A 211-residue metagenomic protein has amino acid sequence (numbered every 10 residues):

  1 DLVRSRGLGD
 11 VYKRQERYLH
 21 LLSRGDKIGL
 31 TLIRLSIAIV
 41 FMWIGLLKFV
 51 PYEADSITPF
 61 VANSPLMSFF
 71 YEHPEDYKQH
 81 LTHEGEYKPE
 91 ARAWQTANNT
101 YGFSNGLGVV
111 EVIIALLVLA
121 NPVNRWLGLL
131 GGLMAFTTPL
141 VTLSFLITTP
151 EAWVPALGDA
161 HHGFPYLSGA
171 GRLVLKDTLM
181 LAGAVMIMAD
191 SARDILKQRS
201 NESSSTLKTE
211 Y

Functional and structural regions predicted by a protein language model:
D1-Y12: Single conserved hydrophobic/aromatic residue that forms the stacking wall/gate of nucleotide- or nucleobase-binding
D10-K27, Q198-Y211: Membrane-interfacial, low-structure loops and terminal tails that flank and connect transmembrane helices in multi-pass
R14, Y18-T31, Q95-G102, P122-L129 (+2 more regions): Juxtamembrane loop-transmembrane helix junctions in multi-pass integral membrane proteins, especially the extracellular
T31-F49, A97-T148, L179-I187: Functionalized membrane-embedded alpha-helices
V40-L107, L146-V154: Solvent-exposed, well-ordered loop and adjacent helix/strand elements within mature globular domains that form
L47-A54, N121-N124, T148-G158, A189-S203: Juxtamembrane transmembrane-helix termini
G163-G183: Individual transmembrane alpha-helices with interfacial aromatic-anchor signatures
R172, L181-Y211: Terminal transmembrane helical module of multi-pass membrane proteins
